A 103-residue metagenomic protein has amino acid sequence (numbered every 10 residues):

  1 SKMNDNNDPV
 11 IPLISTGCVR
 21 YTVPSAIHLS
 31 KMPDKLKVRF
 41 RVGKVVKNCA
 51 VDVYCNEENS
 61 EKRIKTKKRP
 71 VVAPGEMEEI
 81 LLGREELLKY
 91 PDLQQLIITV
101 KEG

Functional and structural regions predicted by a protein language model:
K2-T66: Mid-to-C-terminal Rossmann-like scaffold of FAD/NAD(P)H-dependent oxidoreductases
K31, A73, K89-P91: Surface-exposed coil/turn segments at beta-strand junctions on protein surfaces, enriched
V53, E85-G103: Short, aromatic- and glycine-rich surface loops/edge beta-strands on solvent-exposed regions
K62-G83: Solvent-exposed serine/threonine-rich low-complexity stretches and specific carbohydrate-binding patches
